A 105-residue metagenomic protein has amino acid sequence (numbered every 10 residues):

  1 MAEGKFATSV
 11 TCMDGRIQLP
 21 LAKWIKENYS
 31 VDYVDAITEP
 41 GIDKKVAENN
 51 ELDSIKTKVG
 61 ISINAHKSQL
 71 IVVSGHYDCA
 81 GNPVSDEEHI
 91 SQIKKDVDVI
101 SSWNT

Functional and structural regions predicted by a protein language model:
M1-L21, Y29-Y33, I37-S54, I61-L70 (+1 more regions): Divalent-metal-activated hydrolytic enzyme cores
H76: Short, well-ordered beta-to-alpha junction loops that form the rim of enzyme active sites and present histidine/acidic
